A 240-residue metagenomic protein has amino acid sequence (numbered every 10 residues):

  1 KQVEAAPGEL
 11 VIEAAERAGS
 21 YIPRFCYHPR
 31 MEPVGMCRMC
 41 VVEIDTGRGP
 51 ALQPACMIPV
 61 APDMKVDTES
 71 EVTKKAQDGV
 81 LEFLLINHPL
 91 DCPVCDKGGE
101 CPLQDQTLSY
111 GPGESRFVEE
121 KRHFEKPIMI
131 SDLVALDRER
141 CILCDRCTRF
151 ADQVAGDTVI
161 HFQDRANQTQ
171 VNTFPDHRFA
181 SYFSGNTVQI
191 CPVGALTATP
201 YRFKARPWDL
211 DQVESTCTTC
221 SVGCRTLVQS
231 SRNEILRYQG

Functional and structural regions predicted by a protein language model:
Q2-E9: Short, contiguous acidic and Ser/Thr-rich linear segments
A6, G35, Y182: Residues that form or flank phosphate/diphosphate-binding pockets in enzymes that use nucleotide phosphates
V11-I44: A basic, amphipathic helix-loop patch mediating RNA/tRNA/ribosome contacts
R38, V42-T218, V222-T226, S231-G240: Fe-S ferredoxin-like electron-transfer domains and their immediately adjacent linker/connector regions across
